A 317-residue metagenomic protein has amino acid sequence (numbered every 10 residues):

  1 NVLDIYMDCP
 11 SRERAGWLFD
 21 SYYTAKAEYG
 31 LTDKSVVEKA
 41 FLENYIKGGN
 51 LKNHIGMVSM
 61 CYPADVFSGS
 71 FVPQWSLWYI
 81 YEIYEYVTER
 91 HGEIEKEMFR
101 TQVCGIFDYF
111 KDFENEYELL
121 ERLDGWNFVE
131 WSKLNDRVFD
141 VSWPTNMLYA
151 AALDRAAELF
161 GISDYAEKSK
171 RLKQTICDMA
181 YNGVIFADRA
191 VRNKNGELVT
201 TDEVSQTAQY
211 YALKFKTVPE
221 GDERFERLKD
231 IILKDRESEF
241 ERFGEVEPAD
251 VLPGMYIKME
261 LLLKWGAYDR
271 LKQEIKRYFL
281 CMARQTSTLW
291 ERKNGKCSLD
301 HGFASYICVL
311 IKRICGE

Functional and structural regions predicted by a protein language model:
N1-I5: Mature extracytoplasmic enzyme cores
E13: Phosphate-binding glycine-rich loops and their immediate beta-loop-alpha structural context
G16-E317: Active-site core of glycosidic bond-cleaving carbohydrate-active enzymes
